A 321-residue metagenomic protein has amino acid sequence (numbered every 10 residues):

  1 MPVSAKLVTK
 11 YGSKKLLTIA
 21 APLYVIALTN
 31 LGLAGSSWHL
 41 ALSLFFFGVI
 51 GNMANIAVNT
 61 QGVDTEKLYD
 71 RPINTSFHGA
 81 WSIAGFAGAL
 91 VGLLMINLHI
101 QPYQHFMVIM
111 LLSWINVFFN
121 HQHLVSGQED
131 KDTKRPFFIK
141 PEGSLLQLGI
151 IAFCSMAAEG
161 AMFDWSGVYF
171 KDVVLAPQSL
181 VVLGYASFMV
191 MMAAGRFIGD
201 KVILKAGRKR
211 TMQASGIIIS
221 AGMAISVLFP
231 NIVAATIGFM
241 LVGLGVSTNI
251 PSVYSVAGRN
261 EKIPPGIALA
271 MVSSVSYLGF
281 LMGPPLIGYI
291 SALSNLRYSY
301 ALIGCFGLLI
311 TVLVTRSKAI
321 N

Functional and structural regions predicted by a protein language model:
M1-G12, I96, G195-G207, S291: Helix-to-loop junctions at the C-terminal end of transmembrane segments in multipass secondary transporters
M1-W38: Conserved MFS/SLC helix-loop-helix module at the cytosolic interface between two early adjacent transmembrane helices
K15-T29, R210-I225: Structural signature of the two symmetry-related core transmembrane helices
G32-S43, L228-I237: Helix-loop junctions at membrane interfaces in 12-TM secondary transporters
F45-F46, E142-A158, M240-L244: Pair of pore-lining "gating" transmembrane helices in MFS-fold secondary transporters
M53-K67, T248-E261: Intracellular juxtamembrane helix-capping segments at the cytosolic ends of symmetry-related transmembrane helices
S76-V125: Helix-loop-helix hairpin linking two adjacent transmembrane segments in secondary transporters
D164-L180: Short amphipathic helix-loop junctions that connect adjacent transmembrane helices in Major Facilitator Superfamily/SLC
